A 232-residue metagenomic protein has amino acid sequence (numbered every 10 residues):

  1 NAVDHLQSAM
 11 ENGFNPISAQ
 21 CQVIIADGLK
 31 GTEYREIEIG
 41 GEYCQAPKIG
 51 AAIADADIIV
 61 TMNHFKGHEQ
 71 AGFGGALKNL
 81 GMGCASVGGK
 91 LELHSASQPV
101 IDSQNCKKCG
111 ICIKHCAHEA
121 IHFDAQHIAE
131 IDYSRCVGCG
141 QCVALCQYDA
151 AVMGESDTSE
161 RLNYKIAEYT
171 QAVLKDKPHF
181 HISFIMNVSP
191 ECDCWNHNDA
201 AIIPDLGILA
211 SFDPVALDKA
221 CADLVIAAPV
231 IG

Functional and structural regions predicted by a protein language model:
N1-G232: Extended, low-polarity segments enriched in aliphatic/aromatic residues
